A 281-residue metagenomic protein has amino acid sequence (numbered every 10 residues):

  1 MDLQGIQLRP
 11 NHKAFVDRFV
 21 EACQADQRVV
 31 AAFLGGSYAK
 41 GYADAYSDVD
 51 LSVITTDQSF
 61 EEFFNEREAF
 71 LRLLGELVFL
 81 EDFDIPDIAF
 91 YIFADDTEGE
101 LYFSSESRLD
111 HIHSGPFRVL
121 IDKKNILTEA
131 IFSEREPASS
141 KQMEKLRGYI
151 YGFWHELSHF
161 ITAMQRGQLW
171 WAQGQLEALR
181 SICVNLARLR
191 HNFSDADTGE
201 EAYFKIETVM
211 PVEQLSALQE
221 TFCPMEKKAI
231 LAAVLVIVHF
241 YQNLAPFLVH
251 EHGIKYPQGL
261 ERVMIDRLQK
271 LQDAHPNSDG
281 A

Functional and structural regions predicted by a protein language model:
D2-Q27, Y38-K40, Y46, V53-Y102 (+1 more regions): Metal-dependent nucleotidyltransferase catalytic core
C23-Q24, A32, L179: Hydrophobic C-terminal alpha-helix "anchor/cap" residues
G35-G41, G167: Short, solvent-exposed loop/turn elements at beta->coil junctions and helix N-caps that rim active or binding pockets
D96-I126: A contiguous, low-structure linker/loop signature
P116-G148: A short, charged helix-loop
P137-A281: Conserved nucleotidyltransferase catalytic core and NTase-mimicking acidic/glycine-rich helix/loop elements in nucleic
